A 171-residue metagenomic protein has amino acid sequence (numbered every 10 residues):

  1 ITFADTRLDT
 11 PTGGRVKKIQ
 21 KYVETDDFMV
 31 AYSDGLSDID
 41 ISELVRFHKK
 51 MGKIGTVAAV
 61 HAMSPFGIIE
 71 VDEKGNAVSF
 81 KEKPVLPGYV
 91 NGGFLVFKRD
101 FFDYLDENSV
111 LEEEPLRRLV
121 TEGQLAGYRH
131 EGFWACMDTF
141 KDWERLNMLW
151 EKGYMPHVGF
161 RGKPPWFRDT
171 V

Functional and structural regions predicted by a protein language model:
I1-V71: Conserved beta-loop-beta/alpha segment of the NTase-like Rossmann-fold superfamily that binds/positions NTPs
D27-M29, L36, I41-K49, H61-S64 (+1 more regions): Catalytic-core segments of class I nucleotidyltransferases/pyrophosphorylases that form NMP-activated intermediates
